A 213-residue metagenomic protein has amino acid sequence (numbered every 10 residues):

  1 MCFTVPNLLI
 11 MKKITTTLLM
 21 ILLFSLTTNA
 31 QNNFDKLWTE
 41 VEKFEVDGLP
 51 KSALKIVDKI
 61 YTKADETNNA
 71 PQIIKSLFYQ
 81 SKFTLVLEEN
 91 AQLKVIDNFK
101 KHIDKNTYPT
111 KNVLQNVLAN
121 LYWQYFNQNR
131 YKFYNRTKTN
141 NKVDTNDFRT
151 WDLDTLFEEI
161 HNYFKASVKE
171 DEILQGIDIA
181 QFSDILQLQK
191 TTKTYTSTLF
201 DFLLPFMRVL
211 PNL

Functional and structural regions predicted by a protein language model:
M1-L37: Bacterial Sec-dependent N-terminal signal peptides
F34-F44, L49-L213: Extracytoplasmic/secretory-pathway proteins
